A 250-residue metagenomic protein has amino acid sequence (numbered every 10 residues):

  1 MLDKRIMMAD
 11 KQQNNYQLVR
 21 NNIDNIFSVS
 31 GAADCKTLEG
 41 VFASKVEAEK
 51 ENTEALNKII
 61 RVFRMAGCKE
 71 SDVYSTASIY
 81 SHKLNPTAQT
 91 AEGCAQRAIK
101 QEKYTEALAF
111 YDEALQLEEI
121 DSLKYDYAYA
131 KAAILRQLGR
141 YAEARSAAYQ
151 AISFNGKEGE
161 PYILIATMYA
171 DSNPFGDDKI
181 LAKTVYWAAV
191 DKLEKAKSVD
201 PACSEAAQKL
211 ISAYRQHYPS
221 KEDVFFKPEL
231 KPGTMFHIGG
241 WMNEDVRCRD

Functional and structural regions predicted by a protein language model:
M1-L2, Q12-I23, D34-L38, V46-I59 (+4 more regions): Generic helix N-cap/helix-start motif at coil->alpha-helix transitions
M1-M8, R145, Y149-S153, L181-E205 (+1 more regions): TPR/TPR-like (Sel1-like) alpha-helical repeat modules
A43-K50, S78-P86, E113-D121, Q150-G156: Solenoid-like repeat scaffolds
K58-F63, A77, C94, A130-K131 (+3 more regions): Structural register within alpha-helical repeat arrays
G67, E119-S122, R136-G139, A166 (+3 more regions): Short coil/turn linking the two alpha-helices of tandem helical-hairpin repeats
Q96-R97, Y129, A133, E160 (+3 more regions): Residue-level recognition of tetratricopeptide repeat
K195-D250: Terminal, low-structured helical/coil segments at or just beyond the last alpha-helical repeat
